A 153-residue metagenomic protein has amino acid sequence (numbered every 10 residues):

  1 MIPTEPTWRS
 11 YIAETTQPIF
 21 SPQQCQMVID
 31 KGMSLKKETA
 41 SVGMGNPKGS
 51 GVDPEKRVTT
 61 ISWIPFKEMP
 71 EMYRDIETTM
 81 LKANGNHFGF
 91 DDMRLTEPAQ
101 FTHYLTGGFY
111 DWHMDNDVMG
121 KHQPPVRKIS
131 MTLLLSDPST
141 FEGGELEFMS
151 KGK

Functional and structural regions predicted by a protein language model:
M1-K153: Fe(II)/2-oxoglutarate oxygenase catalytic core
